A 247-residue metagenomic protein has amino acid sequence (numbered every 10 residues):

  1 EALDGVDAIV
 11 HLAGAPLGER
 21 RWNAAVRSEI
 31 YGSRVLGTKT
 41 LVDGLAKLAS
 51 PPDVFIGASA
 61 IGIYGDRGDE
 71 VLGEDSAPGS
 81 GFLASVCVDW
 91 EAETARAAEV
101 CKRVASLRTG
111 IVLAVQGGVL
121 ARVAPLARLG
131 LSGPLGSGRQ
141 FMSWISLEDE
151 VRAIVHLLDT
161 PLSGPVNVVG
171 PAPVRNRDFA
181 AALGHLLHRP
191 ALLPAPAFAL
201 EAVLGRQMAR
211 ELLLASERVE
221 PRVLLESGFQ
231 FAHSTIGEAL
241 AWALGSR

Functional and structural regions predicted by a protein language model:
E1-L36: NAD(P)H-binding glycine-rich loop region in Rossmannoid oxidoreductase-like domains and their noncatalytic homologs
I9, L147-I154, V168, F179 (+2 more regions): Non-catalytic, hydrophobic alpha-helical segments
R27-E29, K39-G81: Conserved Rossmann-fold NAD(P)-dependent oxidoreductase catalytic core, especially the SDR/UDP-sugar
G32, L36, D66-L107: Catalytic helix-loop patch of NAD(P)-dependent Rossmann-fold dehydrogenases
A84, A97-S106, G110-M142, L183: NAD(P)-dependent short-chain dehydrogenase/reductase
A124-S132, Q140-V174: Alpha-helical substrate-binding/gating segment
A153, D159-Q207, A241-R247: Mid/C-terminal beta-alpha module of Rossmann-like enzyme folds, strongest in SDR-family dehydrogenases/epimerases
D159, E211-R247: C-terminal amphipathic/interface module of NAD(P)-dependent oxidoreductases and related NAD-binding regulators
